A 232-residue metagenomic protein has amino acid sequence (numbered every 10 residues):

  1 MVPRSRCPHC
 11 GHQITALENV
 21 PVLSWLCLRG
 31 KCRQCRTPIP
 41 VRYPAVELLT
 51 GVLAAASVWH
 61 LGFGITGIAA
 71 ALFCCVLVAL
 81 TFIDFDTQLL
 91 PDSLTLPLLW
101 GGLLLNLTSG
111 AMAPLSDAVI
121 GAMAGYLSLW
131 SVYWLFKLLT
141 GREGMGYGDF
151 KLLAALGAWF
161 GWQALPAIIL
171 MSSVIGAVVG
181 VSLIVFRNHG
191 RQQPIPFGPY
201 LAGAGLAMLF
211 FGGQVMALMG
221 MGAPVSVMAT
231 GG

Functional and structural regions predicted by a protein language model:
M1-R42, F197: Membrane-proximal soluble regions of multi-pass membrane proteins
N19-C27, P166, L170-V179: Hydrophobic, aromatic-rich membrane-embedded alpha-helical segments
P40-E47, D92-L94: Select subsegments of transmembrane alpha-helices in polytopic membrane proteins, especially boundary-proximal
A45-I83: Zinc-dependent deaminase
L53, S57, L61, L104-L105 (+6 more regions): Alpha-helical membrane-inserting segments
G67-I175, A217-G232: Functional transmembrane core segments of multi-pass inner-membrane proteins
Y147-G148, V181-A207: Interfacial loop-to-transmembrane junctions
F186-P194, Q214-A223: Extracellular/periplasmic helix-loop-helix junctions in multi-pass membrane proteins
